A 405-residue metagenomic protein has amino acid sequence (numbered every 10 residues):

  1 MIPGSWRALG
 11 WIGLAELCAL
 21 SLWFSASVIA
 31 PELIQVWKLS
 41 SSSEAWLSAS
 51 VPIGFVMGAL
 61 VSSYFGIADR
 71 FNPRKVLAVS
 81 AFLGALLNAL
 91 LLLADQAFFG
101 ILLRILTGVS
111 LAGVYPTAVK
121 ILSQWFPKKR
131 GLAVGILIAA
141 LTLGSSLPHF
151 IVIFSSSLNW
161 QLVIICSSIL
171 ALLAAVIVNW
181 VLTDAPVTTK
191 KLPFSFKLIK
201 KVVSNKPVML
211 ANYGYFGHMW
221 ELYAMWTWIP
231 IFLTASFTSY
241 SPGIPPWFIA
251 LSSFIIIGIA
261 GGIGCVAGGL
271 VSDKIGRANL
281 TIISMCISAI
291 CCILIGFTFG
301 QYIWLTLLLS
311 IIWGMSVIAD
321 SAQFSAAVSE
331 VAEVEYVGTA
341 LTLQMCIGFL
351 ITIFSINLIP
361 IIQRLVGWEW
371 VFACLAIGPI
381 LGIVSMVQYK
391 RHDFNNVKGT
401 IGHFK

Functional and structural regions predicted by a protein language model:
M1-I2, D184-Y213, F404-K405: Juxtamembrane intracellular "pre-TM" segments in multi-pass secondary transporters
A26-S27, P207-G262, S325, S355-I356: Extracytoplasmic gate region of multi-pass secondary transporters
A59-F98, I275: Conserved MFS/SLC helix-loop-helix module at the cytosolic interface between two early adjacent transmembrane helices
L87, F98-T107, W304-I312: Paired small-residue
L103-A139: Cytoplasmic helix-loop-helix junction between adjacent transmembrane helices in 12-TM secondary transporters
G113-F126, A319-E333: Intracellular juxtamembrane helix-capping segments at the cytosolic ends of symmetry-related transmembrane helices
K128, I136-L182: Helix-loop-helix hairpin linking two adjacent transmembrane segments in secondary transporters
I275-A327: C-terminal transmembrane helical hairpin of 12-TM major facilitator-type secondary transporters
